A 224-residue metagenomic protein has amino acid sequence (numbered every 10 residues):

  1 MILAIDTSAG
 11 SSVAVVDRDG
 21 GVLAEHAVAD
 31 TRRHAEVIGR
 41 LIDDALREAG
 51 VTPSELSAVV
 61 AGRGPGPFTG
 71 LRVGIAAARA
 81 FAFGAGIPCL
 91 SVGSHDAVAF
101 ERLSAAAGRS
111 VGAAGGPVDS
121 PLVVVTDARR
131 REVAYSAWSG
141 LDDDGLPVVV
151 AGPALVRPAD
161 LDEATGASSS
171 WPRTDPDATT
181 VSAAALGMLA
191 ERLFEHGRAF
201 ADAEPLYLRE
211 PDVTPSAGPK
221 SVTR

Functional and structural regions predicted by a protein language model:
M1-G21, A29, R33-E36, L90-R224: Oxyanion-binding and handling regions
H34-A49, H95: Short, well-ordered amphipathic alpha-helical segments that serve as non-catalytic structural scaffolds within diverse
I42-A58, A106-G115, A164-T165: Phosphate/pyrophosphate-binding loops at sites that engage ATP/ADP/AMP, CoA/4′-phosphopantetheine, polyphosphate
D43-L46, A82, G86, L103 (+1 more regions): Short amphipathic alpha-helical signal-transduction/dimerization elements
A49-S54, A82-G93, V111: Phosphate-handling active-site elements
V60-P88, S94: DPxDG-like acidic metal-binding loop motif
